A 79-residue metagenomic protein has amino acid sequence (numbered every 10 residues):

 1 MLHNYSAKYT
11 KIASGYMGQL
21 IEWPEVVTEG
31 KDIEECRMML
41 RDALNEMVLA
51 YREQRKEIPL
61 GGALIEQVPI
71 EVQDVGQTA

Functional and structural regions predicted by a protein language model:
M1-Y5, M38-A79: Short, charged, surface-exposed hinge/linker loops at domain edges that act as mobile lids or interdomain connectors
K8-I21: Short aromatic-glycine-(Arg/Gly/Cys) micro-motifs in beta-strand/loop hairpins
K11-S14, V26, Y51: Short glycine- and Lys/Arg-enriched binding-loop motifs that mark or flank ligand-binding interfaces
I21-W23, V68: Hydrophobic alpha-helix-in-membranes signature
P24-I33: A short, exposed loop/beta-hairpin motif centered on an aromatic-Gly-Thr core
